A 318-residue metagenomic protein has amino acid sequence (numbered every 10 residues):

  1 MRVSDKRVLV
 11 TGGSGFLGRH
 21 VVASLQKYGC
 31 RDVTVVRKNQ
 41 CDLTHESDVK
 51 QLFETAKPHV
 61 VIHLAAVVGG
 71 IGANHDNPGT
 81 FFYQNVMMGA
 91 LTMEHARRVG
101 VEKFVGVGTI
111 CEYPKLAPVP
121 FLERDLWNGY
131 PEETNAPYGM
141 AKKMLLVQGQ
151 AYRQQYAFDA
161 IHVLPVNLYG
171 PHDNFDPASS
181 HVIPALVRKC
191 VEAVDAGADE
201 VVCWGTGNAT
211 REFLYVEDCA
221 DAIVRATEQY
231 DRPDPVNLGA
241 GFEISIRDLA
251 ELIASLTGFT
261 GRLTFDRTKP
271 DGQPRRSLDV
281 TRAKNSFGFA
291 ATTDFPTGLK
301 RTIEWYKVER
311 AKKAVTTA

Functional and structural regions predicted by a protein language model:
K6-Y28: N-terminal Rossmann NAD(P)H-binding glycine-rich loop of SDR-like oxidoreductase domains
V22-Y28, E192-A318: C-terminal substrate-binding subdomain of Rossmann-fold SDR/epimerase-dehydratase oxidoreductases
Y28-Q51: Adenosine-cofactor binding site in Rossmann-like domains, unifying the SAM/SAH pocket of S-adenosylmethionine-dependent
D42, E112-P114, P137, I161-I183 (+1 more regions): Flexible, glycine-rich beta-alpha linker
E46-N85, R98, K115: NAD(P)H-binding glycine-rich loop region in Rossmannoid oxidoreductase-like domains and their noncatalytic homologs
F82, V86, T134-L146, D176-P184 (+2 more regions): Short-chain dehydrogenase/reductase
A90-N135, I161: Conserved Rossmann-fold NAD(P)-dependent oxidoreductase catalytic core, especially the SDR/UDP-sugar
E133-V166, A185-D195: Active-site Tyr-X1-5-Lys
